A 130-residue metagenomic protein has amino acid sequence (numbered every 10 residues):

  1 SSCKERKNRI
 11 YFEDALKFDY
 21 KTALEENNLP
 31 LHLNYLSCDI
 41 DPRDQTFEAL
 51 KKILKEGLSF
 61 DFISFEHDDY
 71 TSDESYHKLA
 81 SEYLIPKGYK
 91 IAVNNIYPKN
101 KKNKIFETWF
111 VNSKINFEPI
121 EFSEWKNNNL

Functional and structural regions predicted by a protein language model:
S1-A15, D69: SAM cofactor-binding core of SAM-dependent methyltransferases, primarily the Rossmann-like beta-alpha-beta module
F12-K21, I40: Conserved SAM/SAH-binding loop
A23, L31-L130: Conserved acidic-Pro-Pro-aromatic motif
